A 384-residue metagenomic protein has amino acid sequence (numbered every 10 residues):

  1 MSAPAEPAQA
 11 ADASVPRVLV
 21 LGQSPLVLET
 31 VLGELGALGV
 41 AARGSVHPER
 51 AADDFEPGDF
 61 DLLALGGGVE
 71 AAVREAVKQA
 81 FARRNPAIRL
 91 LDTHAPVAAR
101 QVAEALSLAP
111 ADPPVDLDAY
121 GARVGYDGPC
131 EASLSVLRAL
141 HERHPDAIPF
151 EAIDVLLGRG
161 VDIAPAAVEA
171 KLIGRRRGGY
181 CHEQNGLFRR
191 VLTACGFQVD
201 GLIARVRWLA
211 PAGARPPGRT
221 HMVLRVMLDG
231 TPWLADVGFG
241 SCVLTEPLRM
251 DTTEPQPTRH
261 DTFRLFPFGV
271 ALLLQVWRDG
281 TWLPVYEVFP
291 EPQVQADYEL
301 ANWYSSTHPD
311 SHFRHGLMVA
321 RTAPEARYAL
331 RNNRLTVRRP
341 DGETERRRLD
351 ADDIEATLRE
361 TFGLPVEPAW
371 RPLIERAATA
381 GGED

Functional and structural regions predicted by a protein language model:
V15-P25, L63: Conserved acidic segment of CheY-like receiver
G39-H47: Short hydrophobic/Thr-rich beta-strand motif most characteristic of the beta2 strand and flanking loop of CheY-like
V46-F60: Acidic, metal-coordinating helix/loop segments flanking the phosphotransfer/catalytic sites of two-component signaling
L65-A80: Conserved phosphotransfer microenvironments
R83-A111: Ser/Thr/Gly-rich flexible loops in soluble cytosolic domains mediating phosphotransfer, phosphorylation
D112-R176: Secondary-structure boundary elements
P113-V124, G128, D146-P149, V206-R348 (+1 more regions): His-Asp-centered catalytic microenvironments across diverse enzyme cores, prominently the transglutaminase-like
R177-I203, L224, V319: Cysteine-centered nucleophilic/redox motifs
